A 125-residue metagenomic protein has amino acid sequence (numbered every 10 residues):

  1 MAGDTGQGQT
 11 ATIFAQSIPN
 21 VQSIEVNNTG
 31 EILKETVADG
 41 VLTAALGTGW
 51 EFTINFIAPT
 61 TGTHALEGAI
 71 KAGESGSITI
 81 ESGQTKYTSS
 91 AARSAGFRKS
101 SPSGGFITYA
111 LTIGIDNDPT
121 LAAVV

Functional and structural regions predicted by a protein language model:
M1-A58, T85-T108: Solvent-exposed edge beta-strands and adjacent loop segments that serve as assembly or binding interfaces
I13, G49, S75-I78, V124: Residue-level detection of beta-strand scaffold positions
N20, T63-A65, Y87, T120-A123: Intrinsically disordered, low-complexity acidic/polar segments
E51-N55, S77-T79, A110-G114: Beta-strand secondary-structure signal
A58, G62-A91: Short, acidic/charged, Gly/Pro-enriched secondary-structure junctions
K71-S77, G96-S100, I113-G114: Short, low-complexity, polar/charged sequence segments that are solvent-exposed and flexible
S103-V125: C-terminal or internal capping secondary-structure element at the end of a domain, subdomain, or sheet
